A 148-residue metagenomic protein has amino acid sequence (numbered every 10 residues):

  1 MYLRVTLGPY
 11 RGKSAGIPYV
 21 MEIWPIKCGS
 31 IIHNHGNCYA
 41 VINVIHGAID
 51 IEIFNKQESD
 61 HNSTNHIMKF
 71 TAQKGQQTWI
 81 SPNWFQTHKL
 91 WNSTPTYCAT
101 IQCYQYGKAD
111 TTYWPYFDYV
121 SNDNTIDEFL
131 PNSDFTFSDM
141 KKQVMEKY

Functional and structural regions predicted by a protein language model:
M1-I26: A short glycine-rich, His/Asp/Glu-containing loop-to-beta-strand
V20-H35, T71-K74, S81-F85: Conserved short histidine dyad/triad with adjacent acidic residue
I26, N37-N55: Glycine- and acidic-residue-biased ligand/ion/polar-headgroup-sensing regions
V41, I53-H88, T125-L130: Short acidic-glycine-tyrosine-enriched beta hairpin
V41-N43, P95-D110: A short hydrophobic beta-strand segment most commonly corresponding to one strand of the jelly-roll/cupin
K89-T94: Asparagine-centered strand-capping/turn motif at beta-strand->loop junctions
V120-Y148: Long hydrophobic alpha-helical segments typical of transmembrane helices together with their membrane-interfacial
